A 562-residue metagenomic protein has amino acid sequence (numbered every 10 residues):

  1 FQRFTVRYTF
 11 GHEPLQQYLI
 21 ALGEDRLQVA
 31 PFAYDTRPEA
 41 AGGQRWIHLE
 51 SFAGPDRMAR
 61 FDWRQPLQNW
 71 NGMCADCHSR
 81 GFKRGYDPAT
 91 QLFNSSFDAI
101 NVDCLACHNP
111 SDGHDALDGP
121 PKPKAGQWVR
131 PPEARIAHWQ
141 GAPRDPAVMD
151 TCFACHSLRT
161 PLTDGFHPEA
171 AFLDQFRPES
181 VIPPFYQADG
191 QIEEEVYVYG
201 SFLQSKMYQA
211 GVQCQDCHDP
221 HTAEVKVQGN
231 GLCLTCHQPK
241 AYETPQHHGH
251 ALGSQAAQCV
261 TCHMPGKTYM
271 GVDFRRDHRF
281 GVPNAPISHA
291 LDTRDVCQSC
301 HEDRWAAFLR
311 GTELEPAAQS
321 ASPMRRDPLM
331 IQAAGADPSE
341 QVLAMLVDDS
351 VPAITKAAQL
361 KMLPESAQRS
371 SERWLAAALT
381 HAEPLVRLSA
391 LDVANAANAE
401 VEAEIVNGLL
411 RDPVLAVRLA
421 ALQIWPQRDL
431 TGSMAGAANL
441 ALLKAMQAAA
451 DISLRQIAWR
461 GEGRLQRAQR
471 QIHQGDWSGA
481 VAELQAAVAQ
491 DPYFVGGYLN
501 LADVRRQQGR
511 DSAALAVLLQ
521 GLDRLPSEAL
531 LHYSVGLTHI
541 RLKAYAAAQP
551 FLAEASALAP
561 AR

Functional and structural regions predicted by a protein language model:
F1-G11, Q17-L22, V29-P31, T36 (+5 more regions): Primarily the internal scaffold of c-type cytochrome electron-transfer domains, especially repeated/multiheme c-type
D337-V347, Q368-T380, N398-L410, T431-D451 (+1 more regions): Amphipathic alpha-helical scaffolding segments comprising HEAT/armadillo-like alpha-solenoid repeats
A396, Q427, H473, Q507-Q508 (+1 more regions): Register position in tetratricopeptide repeats
S453, A486-A487, Q520-G521, E554-A555: Canonical positions in the second alpha-helix
G463, G497, L531, A561-R562: TPR alpha-solenoid repeat register
